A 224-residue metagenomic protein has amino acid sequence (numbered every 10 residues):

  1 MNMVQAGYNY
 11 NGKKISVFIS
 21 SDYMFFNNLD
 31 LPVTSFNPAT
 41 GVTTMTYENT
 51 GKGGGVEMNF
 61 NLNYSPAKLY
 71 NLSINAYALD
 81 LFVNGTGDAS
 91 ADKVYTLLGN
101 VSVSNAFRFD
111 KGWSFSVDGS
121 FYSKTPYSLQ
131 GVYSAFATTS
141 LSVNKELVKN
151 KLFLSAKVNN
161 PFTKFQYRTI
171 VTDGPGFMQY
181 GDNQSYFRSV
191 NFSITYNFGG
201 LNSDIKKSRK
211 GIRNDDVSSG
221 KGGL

Functional and structural regions predicted by a protein language model:
M3, Y10-N75, S90, N100: Outer membrane beta-barrel strand-and-loop segments of large Gram-negative receptors, especially TonB-dependent
A6, I19-S21, F60, S73-A76 (+4 more regions): Membrane-embedded beta-strand positions of outer-membrane beta-barrel proteins
G7-N11, L62, N144-K145, D182-Q184: A general structural signal for short secondary-structure junctions and capping/turn motifs
N9-N11, D22-F26, A76-L81, S120-Y122 (+2 more regions): Outer-membrane beta-barrel pore domains and translocons
V17, F26-V33, N71, L81-G87 (+3 more regions): Outer-membrane beta-barrel proteins
V42-E48, N84-A91, P126-Q130, F177-Y180: Extracellular loop and loop/strand-boundary signature of outer-membrane beta-barrel proteins
V94-L224: Conserved C-terminal beta-signal and adjacent last beta-strands/turns of outer-membrane beta-barrel proteins
